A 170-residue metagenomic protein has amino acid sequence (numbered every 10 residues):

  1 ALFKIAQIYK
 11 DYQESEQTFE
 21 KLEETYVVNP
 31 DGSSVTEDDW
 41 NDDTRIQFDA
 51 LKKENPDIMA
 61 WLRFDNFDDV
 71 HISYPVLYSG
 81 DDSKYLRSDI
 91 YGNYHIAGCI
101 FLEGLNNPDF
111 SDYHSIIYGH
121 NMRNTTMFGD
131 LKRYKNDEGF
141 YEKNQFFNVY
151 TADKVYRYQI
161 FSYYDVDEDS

Functional and structural regions predicted by a protein language model:
A1-S170: Solvent-exposed, non-transmembrane regions of membrane-associated and secreted proteins
